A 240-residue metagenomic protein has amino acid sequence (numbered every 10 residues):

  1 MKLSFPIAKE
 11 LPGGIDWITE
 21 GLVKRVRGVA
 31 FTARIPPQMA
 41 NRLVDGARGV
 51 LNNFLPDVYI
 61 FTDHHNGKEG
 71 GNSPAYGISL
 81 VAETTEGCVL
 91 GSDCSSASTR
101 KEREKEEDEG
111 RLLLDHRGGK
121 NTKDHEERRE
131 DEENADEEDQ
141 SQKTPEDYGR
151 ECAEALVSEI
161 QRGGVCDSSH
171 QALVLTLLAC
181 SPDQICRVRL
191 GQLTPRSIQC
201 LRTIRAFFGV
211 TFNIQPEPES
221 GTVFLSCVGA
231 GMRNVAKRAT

Functional and structural regions predicted by a protein language model:
M1-G119, D124, D131-T240: Core subunits and conserved enzymes of cellular information-processing and envelope-translocation systems across
